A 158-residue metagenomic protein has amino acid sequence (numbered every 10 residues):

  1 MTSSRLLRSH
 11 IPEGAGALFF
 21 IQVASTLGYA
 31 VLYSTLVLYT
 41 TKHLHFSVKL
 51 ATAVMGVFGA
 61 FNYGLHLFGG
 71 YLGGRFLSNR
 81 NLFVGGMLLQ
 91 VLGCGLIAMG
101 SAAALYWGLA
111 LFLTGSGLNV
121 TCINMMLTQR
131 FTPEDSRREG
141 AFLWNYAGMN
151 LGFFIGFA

Functional and structural regions predicted by a protein language model:
M1-Q22, T26: Cytosolic juxtamembrane N-terminal segment immediately preceding the first transmembrane helix of multi-pass
F19, V23, G93, A104-N119: Hydrophobic core of transmembrane alpha-helices in multi-pass small-molecule transporters, especially MFS/SLC-type
V31-T52: Short amphipathic helix-loop junctions that connect adjacent transmembrane helices in Major Facilitator Superfamily/SLC
L36, L118-P133: Intracellular juxtamembrane helix-capping segments at the cytosolic ends of symmetry-related transmembrane helices
A53-G73, V120, N124, F154: Central cavity-lining transmembrane alpha-helices of secondary-active solute carriers, predominantly the Major
N62, R137-A158: Glycine-rich segments within core transmembrane alpha-helices of 12-TM secondary carriers
L82-F83, F142: Primarily marks hydrophobic transmembrane alpha-helices of the MFS/SLC 12-helix fold
V84-Y106: C-terminal ends and interior cores of transmembrane alpha-helices in multi-pass membrane transporters/permeases
